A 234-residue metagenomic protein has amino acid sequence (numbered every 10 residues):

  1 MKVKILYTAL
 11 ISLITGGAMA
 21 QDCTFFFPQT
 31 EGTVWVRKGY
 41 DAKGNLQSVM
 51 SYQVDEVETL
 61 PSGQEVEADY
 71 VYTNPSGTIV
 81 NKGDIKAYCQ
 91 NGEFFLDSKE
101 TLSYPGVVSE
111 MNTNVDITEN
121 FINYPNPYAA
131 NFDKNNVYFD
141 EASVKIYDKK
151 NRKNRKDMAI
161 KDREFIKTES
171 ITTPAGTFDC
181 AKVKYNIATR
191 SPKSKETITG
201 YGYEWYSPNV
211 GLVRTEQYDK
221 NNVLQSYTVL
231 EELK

Functional and structural regions predicted by a protein language model:
K4-I14: Sec-dependent N-terminal signal peptides
G16-A20: Sec/Tat signal peptide C-region and signal peptidase I cleavage site
Q21-K234: Conserved functional acidic sites
